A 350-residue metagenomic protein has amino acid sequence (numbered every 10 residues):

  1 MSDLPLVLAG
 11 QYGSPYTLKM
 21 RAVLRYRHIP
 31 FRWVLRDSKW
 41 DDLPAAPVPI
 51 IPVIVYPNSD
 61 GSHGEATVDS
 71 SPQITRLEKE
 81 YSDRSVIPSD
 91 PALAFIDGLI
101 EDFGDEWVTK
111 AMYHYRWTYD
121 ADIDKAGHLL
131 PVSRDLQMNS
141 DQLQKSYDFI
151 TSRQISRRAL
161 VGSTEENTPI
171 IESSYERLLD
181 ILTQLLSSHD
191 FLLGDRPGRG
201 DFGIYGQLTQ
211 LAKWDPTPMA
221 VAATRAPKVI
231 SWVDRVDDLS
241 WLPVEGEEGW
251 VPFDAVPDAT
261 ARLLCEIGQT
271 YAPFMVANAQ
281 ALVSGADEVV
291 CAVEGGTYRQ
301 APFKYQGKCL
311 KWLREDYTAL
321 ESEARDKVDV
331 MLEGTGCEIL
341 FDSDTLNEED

Functional and structural regions predicted by a protein language model:
M1-D141, L192, A212, A261 (+1 more regions): GST-like domain detector, emphasizing the conserved glutathione-binding G-site in the N-terminal thioredoxin-like
Y16, M20, I171-L178, L182-L185 (+5 more regions): Alpha-helical packing segments of well-folded alpha/beta enzyme cores
D69, I170, S174, K228: Soluble or luminal CAZymes and related metallo-dependent hydrolases
I74, E78, G98-E101, L179 (+2 more regions): Non-transmembrane alpha-helical segments in soluble domains of secreted/periplasmic/extracellular proteins
T118-E172: Divalent-metal (Mg2+/Mn2+/Ca2+)-assisted nucleotide/phosphate chemistry catalytic cores
R158-L192: Short N-terminal edge-element motif at the start of the domain
L192-A212: GST superfamily/GST-like fold recognition
Y205-Y298: Active-site/pore-lining binding-face segments in mid-to-C-terminal subdomains
